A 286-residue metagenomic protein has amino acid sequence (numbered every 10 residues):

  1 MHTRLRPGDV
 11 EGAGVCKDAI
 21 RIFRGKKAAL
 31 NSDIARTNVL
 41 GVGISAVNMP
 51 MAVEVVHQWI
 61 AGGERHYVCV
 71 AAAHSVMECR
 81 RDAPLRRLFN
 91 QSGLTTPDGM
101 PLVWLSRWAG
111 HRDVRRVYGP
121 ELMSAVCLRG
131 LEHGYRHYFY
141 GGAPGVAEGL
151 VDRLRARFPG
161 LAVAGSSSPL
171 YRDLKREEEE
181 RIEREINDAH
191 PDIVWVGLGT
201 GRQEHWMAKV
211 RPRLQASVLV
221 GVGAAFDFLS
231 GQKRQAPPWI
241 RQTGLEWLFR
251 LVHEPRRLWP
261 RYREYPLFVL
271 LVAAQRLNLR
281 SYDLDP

Functional and structural regions predicted by a protein language model:
I20-E121: N-terminal nucleotide/polyanion-binding subdomain common to many enzyme families
A72-V76, L198-Q203, A225-F226: Short glycine-rich anion-binding loops that position phosphate/pyrophosphate groups of nucleotides and phosphorylated
P101-W108, A236, I240-P286: A transmembrane-helix-recognition feature enriched in membrane-embedded lipid enzymes and envelope glyco-/phospholipid
V103-H190: Conserved beta-alpha
S168-L174, S217-H253: Short, flexible loop segments at boundaries between secondary-structure elements
I186-T200, A216: Proline-aspartate-enriched helix->loop->beta-strand connector
